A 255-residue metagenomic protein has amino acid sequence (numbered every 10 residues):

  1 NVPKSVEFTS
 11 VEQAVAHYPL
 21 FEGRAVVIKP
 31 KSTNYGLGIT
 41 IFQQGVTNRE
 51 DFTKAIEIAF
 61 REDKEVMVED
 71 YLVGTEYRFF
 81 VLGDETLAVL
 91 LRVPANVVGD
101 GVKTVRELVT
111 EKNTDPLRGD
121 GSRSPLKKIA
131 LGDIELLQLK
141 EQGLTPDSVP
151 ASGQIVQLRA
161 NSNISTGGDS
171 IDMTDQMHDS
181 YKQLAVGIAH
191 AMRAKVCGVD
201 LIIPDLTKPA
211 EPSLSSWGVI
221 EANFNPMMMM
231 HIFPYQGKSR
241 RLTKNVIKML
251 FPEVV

Functional and structural regions predicted by a protein language model:
N1-A130, H178-K182: Active-site nucleotide/adenylate-binding loops and adjacent lid/helix of ATP-dependent enzymes
A14, G36-G38, A55, G74 (+4 more regions): Glycine-centered flexibility motif
H17-A25, S148-I155, A210-L214: Short, functional N-terminal and low-complexity linear motifs
P19, G143, F251-P252: Short, flexible coil/linker elements and helix-boundary hinge sites characteristic of intrinsically disordered
V27, M67, G198, V219-E221: Short hydrophobic-acidic sequence motifs that mark active-site Asp/Glu residues
I56-E57, V186, I247: Generic solvent-exposed, charged/amphipathic alpha-helical segments that serve as macromolecular interface scaffolds
R61-D63, K112-K208: A long amphipathic alpha-helix within ATP-dependent nucleotide-binding catalytic cores
T166-D179, H190-A194, I203-V255: C-terminal active-site "lid" helix and adjoining low-complexity regulatory extension at the edge of ATP-using catalytic
